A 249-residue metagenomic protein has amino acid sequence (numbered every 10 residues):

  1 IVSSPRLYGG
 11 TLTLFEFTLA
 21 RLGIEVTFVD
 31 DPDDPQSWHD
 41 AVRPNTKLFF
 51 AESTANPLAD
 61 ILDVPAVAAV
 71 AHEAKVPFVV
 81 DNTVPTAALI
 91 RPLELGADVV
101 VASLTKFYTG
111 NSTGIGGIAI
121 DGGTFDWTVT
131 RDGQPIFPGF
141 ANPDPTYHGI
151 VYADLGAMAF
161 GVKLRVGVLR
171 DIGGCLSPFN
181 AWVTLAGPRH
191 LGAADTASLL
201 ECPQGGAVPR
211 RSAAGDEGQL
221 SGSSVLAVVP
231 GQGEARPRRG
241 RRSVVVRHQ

Functional and structural regions predicted by a protein language model:
V2-P209: Conserved PLP-enzyme active-site core in the AAT-like
I172-C175, F179-A181, H190, T196-A197 (+1 more regions): Conserved small-domain helix->loop->beta segment predominantly found in fold-type I
